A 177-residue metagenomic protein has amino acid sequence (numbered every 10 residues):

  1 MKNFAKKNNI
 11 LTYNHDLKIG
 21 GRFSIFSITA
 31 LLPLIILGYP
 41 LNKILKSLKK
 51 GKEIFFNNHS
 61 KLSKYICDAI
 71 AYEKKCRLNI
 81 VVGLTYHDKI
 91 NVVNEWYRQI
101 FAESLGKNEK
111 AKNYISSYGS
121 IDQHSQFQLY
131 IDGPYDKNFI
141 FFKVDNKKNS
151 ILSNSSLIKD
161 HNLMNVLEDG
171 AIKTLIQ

Functional and structural regions predicted by a protein language model:
M1-N8, T12-Q177: A SIS-like phosphosugar-recognition module
